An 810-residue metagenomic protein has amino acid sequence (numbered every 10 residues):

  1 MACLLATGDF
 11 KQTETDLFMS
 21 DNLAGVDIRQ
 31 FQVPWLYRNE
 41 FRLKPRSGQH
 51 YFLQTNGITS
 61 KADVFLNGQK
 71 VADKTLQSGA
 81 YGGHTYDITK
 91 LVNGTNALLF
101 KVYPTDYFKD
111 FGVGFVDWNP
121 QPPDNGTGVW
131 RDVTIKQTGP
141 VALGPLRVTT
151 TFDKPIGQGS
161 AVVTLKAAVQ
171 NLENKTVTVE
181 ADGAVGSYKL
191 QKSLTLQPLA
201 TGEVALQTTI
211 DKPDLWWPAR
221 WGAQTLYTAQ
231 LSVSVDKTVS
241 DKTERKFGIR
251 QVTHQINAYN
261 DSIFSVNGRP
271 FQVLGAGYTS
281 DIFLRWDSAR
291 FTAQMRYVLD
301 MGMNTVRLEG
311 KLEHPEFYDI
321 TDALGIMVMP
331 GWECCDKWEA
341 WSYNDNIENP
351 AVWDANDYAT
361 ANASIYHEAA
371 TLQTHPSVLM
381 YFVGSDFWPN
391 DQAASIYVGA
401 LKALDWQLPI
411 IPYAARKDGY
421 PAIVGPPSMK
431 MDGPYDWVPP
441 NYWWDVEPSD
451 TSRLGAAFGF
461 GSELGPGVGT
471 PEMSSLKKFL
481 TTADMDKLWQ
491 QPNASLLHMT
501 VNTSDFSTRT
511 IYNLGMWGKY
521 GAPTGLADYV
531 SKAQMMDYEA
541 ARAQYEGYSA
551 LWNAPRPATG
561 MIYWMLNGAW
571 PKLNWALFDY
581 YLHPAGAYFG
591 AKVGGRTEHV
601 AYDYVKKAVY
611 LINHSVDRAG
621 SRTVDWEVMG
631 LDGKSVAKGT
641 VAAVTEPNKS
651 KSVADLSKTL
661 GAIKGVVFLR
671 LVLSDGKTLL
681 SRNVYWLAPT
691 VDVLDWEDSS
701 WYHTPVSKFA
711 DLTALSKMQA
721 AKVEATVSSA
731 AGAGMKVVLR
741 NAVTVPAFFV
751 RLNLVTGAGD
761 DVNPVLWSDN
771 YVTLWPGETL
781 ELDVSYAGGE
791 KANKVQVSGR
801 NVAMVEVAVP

Functional and structural regions predicted by a protein language model:
L5, I58, N125-G128, Y381 (+1 more regions): Substrate-binding clefts and catalytic carboxylate motifs of secreted carbohydrate-active enzymes
A6-D9, D27-L143, M327: Accessory beta-strand-rich segments of carbohydrate-active enzymes
V64-L66, G159-Q197, V204, K607-T645 (+4 more regions): Beta-strand-rich binding/interaction modules
K90-T95, K166-N257: Extended acidic/polar, glycine-enriched regions that form or flank non-catalytic beta-rich accessory modules
L190-D214, L631-I663, V762-G788: Intrinsically disordered, low-complexity Pro/Gly/Ser/Thr-rich segments with frequent PxxP/GP/PP motifs and embedded
D214-T243, S657-F709, S785-P810: Terminal connector regions
Q230-V298: N-terminal carbohydrate-binding accessory modules
T305-T503, M536, A540, Q544 (+2 more regions): Substrate-binding/catalytic cleft of secreted carbohydrate-active enzymes, primarily glycoside hydrolases
